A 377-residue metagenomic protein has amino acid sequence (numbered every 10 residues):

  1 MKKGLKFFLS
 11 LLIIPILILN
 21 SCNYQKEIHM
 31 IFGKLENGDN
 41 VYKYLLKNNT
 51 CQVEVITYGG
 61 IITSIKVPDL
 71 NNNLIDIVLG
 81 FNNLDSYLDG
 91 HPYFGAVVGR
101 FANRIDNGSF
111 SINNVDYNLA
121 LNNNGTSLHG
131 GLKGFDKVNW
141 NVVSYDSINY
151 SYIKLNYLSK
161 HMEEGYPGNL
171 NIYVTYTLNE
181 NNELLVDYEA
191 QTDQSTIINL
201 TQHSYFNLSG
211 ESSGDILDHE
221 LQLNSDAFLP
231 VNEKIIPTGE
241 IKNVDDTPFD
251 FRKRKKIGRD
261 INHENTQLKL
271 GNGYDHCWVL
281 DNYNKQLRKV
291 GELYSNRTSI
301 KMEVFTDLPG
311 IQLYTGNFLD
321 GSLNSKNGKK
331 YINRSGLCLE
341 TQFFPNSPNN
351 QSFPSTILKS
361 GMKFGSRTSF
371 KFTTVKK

Functional and structural regions predicted by a protein language model:
M1-L9: Bacterial N-terminal signal peptides that target proteins for export
I13-E27: Bacterial Sec-dependent signal peptides at the C-terminal "C-region" and cleavage site
N23-K377: An exposed, glycine/acidic-rich loop-and-rim segment of catalytic or binding clefts
